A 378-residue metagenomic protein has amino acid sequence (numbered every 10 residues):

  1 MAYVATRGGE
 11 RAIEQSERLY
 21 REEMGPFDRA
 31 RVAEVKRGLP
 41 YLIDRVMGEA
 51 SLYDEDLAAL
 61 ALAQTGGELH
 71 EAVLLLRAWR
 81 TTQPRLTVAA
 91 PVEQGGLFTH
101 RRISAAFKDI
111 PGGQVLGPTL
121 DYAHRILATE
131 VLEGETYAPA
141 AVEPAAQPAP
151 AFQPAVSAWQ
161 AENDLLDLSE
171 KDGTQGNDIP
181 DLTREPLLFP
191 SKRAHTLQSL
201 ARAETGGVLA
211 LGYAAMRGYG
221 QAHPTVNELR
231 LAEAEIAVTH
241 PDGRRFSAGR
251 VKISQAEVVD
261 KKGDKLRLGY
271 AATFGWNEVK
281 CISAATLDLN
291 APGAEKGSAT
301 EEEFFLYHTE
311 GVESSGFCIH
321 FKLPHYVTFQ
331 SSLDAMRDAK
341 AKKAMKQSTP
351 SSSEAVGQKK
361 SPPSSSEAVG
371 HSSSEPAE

Functional and structural regions predicted by a protein language model:
M1-N227, D242-R244, E375-E378: Short, amphipathic alpha-helical interaction segments embedded in low-complexity terminal/linker regions of eukaryotic
P40, A355-V356, E367-H371: N-terminal basic, Ser/Thr-rich segments that initiate or prime the first beta/alpha elements at protein or domain
P139-K359, S374-E378: Acidic, serine/proline-rich low-complexity intrinsically disordered regions
